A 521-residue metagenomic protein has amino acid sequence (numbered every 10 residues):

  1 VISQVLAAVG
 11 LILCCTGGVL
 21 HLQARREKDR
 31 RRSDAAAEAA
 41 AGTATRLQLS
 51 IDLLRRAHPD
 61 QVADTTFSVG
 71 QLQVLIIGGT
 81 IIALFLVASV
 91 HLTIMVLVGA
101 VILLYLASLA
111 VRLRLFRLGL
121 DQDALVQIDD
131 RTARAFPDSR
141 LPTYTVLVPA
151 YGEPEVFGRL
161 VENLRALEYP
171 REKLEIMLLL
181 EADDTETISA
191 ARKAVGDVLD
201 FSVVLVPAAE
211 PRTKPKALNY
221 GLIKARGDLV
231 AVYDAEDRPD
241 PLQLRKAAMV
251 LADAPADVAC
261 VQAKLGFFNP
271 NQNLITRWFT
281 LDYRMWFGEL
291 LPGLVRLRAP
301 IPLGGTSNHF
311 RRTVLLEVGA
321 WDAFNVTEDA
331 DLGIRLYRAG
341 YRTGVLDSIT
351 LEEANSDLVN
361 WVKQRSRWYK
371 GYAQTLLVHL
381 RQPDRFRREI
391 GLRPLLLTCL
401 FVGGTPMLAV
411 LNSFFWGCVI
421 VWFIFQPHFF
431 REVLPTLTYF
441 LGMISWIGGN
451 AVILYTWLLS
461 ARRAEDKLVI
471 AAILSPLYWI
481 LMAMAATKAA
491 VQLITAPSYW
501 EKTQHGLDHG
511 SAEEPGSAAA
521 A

Functional and structural regions predicted by a protein language model:
L84-R114, L118-G119, L125-I128, F136 (+1 more regions): Membrane-embedded multi-pass helical conduit in multi-pass membrane proteins, especially envelope-biosynthetic
A110-V146, A150-E172: N-terminal signal-anchor transmembrane helix
P142-T145, E175, L316, D331: Cell-envelope/extracellular polymer assembly enzymes that use nucleotide-activated donors
R165-A209: Acidic donor-binding segment of Leloir-type glycosyltransferases
K193-L229, P241-V326, L358, V362 (+1 more regions): Long helical/loop segments within the catalytic core of UDP-sugar-dependent glycosyltransferases, especially the large
V326-L332: Acidic donor-binding loop at a coil-to-helix junction in glycosyltransferase catalytic cores that engages
G333-L351: Catalytic donor-sugar/metal-binding loop of nucleotide-sugar-dependent glycosyltransferases
